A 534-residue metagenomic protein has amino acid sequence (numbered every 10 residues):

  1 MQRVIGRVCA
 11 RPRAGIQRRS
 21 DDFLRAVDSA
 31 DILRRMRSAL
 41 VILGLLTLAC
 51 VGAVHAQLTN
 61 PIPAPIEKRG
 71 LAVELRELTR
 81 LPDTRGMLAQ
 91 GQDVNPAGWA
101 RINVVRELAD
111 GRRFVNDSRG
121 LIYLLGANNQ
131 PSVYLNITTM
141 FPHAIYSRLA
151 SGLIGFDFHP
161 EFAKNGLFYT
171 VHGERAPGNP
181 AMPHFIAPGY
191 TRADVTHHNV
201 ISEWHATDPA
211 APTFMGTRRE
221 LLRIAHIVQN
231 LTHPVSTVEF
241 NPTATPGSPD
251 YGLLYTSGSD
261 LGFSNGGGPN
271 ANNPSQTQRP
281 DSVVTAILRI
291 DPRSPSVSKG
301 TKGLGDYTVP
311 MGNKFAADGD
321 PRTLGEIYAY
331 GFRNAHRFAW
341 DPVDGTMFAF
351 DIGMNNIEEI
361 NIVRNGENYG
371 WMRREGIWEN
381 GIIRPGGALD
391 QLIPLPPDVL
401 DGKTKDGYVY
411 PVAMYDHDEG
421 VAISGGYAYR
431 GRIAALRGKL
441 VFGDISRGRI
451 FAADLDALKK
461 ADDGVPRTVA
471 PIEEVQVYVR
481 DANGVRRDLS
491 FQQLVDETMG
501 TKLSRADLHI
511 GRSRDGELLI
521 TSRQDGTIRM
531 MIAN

Functional and structural regions predicted by a protein language model:
L48, Q57-V73, E77, A100 (+7 more regions): Beta-propeller domain segments
P82-G120, A422-G425: Beta-strand-rich domains and repeat architectures in extracellular enzymes and scaffolds, especially beta-propellers
D110-G111, N165-G166, Y251-G252, G345 (+2 more regions): Short coil/turn segments that connect the beta-strands within blades of beta-propeller domains
F114-I137: Beta-propeller domains
Q130-F158: Blade-loop segments of beta-propeller domains
M182-P209, T213-P242: Asp-box/WD-like beta-propeller blade repeats and closely related beta-sheet repeat scaffolds
H509-N534: Blade-level signature of beta-propeller repeat domains, shared across WD40, Kelch, NHL, RCC1 and BNR/Asp-box propellers
